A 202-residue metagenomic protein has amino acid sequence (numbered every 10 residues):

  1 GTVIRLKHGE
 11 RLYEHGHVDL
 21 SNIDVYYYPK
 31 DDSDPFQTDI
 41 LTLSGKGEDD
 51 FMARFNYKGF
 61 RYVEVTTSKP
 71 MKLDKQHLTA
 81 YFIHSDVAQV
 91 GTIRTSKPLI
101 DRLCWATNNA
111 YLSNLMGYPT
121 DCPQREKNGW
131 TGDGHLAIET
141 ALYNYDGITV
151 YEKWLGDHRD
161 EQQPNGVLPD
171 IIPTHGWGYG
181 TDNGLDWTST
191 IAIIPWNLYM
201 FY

Functional and structural regions predicted by a protein language model:
G1-R125, G132-D133, T149-E152, P164-G180: Extracellular/oxidizing-compartment recognition motifs
L41, F55-Y62, Y143, W187 (+1 more regions): Aromatic side chains
S68, L136-G147, I191-Y202: Well-ordered alpha-helical scaffold segments within catalytic/enzyme domains
R125-N128, L185: A short, ordered amphipathic alpha-helix with a cationic face
G129-D133, S189-T190: Short acidic alpha-helix initiation/capping motifs at coil-to-helix transition points, especially at protein N-termini
T140-P164: Active-site diphosphate/adenylate-binding microenvironment
K153-R159, V167-Y202: Conserved active-site neighborhood of enzyme catalytic/cofactor-binding cores
